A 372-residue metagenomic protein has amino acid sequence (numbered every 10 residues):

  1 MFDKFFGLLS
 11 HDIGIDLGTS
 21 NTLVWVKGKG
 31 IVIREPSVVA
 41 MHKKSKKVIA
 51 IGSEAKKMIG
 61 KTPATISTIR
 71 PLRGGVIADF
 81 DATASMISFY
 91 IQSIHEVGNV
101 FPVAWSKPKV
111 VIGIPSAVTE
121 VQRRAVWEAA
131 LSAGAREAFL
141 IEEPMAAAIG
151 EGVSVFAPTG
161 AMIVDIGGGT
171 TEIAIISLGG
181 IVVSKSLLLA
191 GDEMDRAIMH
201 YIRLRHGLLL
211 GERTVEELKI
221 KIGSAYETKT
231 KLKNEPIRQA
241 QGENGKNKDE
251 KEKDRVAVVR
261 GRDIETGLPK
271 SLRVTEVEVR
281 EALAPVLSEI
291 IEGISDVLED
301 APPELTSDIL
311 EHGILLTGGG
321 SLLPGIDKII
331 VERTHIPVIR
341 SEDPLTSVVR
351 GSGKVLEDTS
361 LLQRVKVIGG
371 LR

Functional and structural regions predicted by a protein language model:
M1-I166, A174-E235, G242-I314, S321-R372: Nucleotide/phosphate-binding catalytic cleft detector across ATP-hydrolyzing and phosphate-transferring enzymes
